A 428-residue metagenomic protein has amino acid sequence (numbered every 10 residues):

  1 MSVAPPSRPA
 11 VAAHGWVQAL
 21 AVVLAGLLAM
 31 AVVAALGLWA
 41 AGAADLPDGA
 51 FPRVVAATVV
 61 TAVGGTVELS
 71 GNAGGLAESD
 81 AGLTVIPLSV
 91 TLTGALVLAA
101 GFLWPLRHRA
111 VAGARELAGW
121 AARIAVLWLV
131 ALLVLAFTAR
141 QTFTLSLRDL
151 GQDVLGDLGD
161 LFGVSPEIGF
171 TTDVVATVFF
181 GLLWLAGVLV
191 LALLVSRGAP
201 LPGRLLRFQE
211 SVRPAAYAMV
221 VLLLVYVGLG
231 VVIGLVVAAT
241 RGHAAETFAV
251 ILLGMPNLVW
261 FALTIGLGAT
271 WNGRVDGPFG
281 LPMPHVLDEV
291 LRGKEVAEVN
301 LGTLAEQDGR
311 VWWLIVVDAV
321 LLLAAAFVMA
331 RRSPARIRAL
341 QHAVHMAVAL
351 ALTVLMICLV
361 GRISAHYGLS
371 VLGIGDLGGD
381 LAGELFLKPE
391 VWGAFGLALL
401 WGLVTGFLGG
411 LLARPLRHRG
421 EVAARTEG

Functional and structural regions predicted by a protein language model:
M1-V3: Soluble N-terminal domains of membrane-associated systems
P5-A95, F137-T172, G234-V317, M356-G428: Long, glycine/tryptophan/cysteine-rich extracytoplasmic
P5-Q18, L96-A121, F137-T144, A186-A218 (+4 more regions): Cytoplasmic membrane-interface segments at the C-terminal ends of transmembrane helices
L24-V32, I124-A136, A218-G234, L352-I357: Selective recognition of specific alpha-helical transmembrane segments in multi-pass small-molecule
V90, F179, L183, A216-V220 (+2 more regions): Alpha-helical transmembrane segments of integral membrane proteins, emphasizing hydrophobic/aromatic residues
L92, W104-R107, I124, W128-L132 (+2 more regions): Long, hydrophobic/aromatic-enriched structural stretches that serve as scaffold segments
F170-A186: Alpha-helical transmembrane segments
P202-E246: Loop-centered beta-sheet repeat module
